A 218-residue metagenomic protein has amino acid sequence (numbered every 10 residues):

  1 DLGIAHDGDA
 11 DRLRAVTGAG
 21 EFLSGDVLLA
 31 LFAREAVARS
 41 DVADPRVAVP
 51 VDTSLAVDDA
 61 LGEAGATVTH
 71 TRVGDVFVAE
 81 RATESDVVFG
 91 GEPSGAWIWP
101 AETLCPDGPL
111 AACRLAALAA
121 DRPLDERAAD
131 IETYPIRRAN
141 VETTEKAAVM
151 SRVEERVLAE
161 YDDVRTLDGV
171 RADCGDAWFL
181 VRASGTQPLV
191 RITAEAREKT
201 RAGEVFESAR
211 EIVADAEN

Functional and structural regions predicted by a protein language model:
D1-V16: N-terminal small/polar loop signature for handling phosphorylated ligands or for N-terminal nucleophile
L2-G3, V37, A79, V87: A generic local secondary-structure boundary/capping motif
A5, F22, A194: Conserved SAM-binding loop
R12-L28, V57-A60: Short Gly/Thr/Asp-enriched flexible loops that form oxyanion-binding sites at enzyme active sites
A19, V42-T193, E198-T200, E204-N218: Phosphate-binding and adjacent anionic-ligand microenvironments
F22-A43, R72-G74: Short, acidic/small-residue loops that bind anionic groups at enzyme active sites
